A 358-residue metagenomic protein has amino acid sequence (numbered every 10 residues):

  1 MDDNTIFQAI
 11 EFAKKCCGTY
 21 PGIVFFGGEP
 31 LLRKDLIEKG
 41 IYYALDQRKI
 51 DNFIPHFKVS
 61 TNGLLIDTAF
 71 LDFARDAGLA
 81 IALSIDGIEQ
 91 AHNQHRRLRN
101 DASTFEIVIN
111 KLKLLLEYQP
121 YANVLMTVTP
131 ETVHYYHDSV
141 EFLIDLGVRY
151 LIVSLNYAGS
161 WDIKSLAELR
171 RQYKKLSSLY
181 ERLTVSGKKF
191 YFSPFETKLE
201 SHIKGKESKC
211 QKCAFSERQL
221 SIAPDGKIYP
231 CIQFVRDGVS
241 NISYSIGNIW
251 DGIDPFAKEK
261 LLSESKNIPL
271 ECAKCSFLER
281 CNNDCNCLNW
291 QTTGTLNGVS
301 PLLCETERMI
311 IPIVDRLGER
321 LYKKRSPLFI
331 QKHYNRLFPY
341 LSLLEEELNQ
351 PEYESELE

Functional and structural regions predicted by a protein language model:
D3-F26, R33-A158: Radical SAM/AdoMet-radical enzyme domain recognition
H137-S208: Long, K/E/R/D-enriched contiguous segments that form extended
R171-H202, Q233-N282: C-terminal accessory region of radical SAM enzymes
Q211, P224: Short acidic alpha-helix that forms the nucleotide-activated donor recognition element in Leloir-type transferases
C213-S216: Short, small/polar residue-rich loop motifs at catalytic or cofactor-binding pockets
D225, V239, N267-E358: Radical SAM enzyme core and accessory elements
